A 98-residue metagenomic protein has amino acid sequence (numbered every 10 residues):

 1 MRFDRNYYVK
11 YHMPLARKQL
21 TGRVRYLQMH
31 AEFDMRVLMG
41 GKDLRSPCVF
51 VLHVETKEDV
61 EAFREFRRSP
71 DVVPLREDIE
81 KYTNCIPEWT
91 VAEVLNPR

Functional and structural regions predicted by a protein language model:
M1-R98: Macromolecular interaction modules
